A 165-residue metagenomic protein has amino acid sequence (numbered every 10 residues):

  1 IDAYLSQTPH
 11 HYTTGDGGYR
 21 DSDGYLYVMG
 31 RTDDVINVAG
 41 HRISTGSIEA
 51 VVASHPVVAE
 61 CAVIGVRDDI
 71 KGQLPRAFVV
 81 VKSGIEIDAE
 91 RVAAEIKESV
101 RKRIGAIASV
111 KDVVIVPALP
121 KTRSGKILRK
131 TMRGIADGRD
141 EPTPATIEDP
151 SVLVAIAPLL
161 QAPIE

Functional and structural regions predicted by a protein language model:
I1-L5, G17-G18: AMP-binding/adenylate-forming core of the ANL superfamily
D2, I64-D68, A118: Short, solvent-exposed loop/turn elements at beta->coil junctions and helix N-caps that rim active or binding pockets
Y4-L5, P9-Y12, V113: Short solvent-exposed loop/turn micro-motifs enriched in small/polar/acidic residues
H10, G15-A108, S124-I127, T131-G134 (+2 more regions): AMP-binding/adenylate-forming catalytic core of the ANL superfamily
V113-R123: Short proline/glycine- and acidic-rich turn/helix-capping motifs at secondary-structure junctions
A157-E165: A cross-taxonomic marker for long C-terminal extensions/tails that follow the last structured domain
